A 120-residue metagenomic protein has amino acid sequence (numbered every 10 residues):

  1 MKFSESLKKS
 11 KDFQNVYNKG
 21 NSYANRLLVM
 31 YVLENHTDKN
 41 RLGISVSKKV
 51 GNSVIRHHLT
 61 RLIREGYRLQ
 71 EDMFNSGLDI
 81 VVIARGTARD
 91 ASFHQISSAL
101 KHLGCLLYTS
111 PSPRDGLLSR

Functional and structural regions predicted by a protein language model:
M1-N40: Short, positively charged
K39-V54, R64-E65: Conserved interaction-surface patches within small, structured recognition/assembly domains
R41-S45, G77-R85: Glycine- and acidic-rich phosphate- and metal-coordinating loops
V50, G86-R89: Short histidine/acidic/glycine/proline-rich micro-motifs that form metal- and phosphate-coordinating active-site loops
I63-M73: Mid-chain, well-packed structural core segment of small domains
A91-S110: Long, intrinsically disordered, low-complexity Ser/Thr/Pro-rich regulatory/activation regions of nuclear proteins
Y108-R120: Single conserved hydrophobic/aromatic residue that forms the stacking wall/gate of nucleotide- or nucleobase-binding
